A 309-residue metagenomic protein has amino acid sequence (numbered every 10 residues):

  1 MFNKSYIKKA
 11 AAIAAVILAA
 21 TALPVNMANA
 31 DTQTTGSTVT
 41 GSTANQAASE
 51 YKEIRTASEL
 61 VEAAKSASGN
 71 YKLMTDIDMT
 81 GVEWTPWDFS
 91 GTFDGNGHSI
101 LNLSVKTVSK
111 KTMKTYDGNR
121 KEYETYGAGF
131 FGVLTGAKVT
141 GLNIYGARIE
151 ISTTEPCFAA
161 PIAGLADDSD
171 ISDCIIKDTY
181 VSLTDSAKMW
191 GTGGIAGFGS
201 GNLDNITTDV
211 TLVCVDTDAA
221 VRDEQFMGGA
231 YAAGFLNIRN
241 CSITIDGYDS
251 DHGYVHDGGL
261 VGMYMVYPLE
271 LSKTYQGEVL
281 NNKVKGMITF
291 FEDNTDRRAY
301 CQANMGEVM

Functional and structural regions predicted by a protein language model:
M1-T34: Gram-positive cell-envelope targeting signals
D31-M309: Surface-exposed repetitive/solenoidal architectures
